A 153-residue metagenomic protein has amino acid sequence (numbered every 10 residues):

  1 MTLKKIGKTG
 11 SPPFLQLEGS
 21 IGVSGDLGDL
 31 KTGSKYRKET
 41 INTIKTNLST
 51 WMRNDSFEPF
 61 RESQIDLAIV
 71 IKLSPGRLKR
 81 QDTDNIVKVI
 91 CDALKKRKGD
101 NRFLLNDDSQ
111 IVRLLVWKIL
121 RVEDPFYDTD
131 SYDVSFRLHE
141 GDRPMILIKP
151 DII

Functional and structural regions predicted by a protein language model:
M1-I153: Acidic, proline/glycine-enriched N-terminal capping motif
